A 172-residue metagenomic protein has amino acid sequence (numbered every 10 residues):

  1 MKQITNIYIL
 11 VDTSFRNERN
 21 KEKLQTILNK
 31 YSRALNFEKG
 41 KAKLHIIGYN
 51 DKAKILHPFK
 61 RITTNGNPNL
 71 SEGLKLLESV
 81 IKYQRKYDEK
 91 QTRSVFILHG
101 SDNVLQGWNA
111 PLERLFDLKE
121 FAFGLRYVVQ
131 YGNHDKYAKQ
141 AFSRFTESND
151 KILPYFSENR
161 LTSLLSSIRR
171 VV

Functional and structural regions predicted by a protein language model:
K2-H57, L77-V80, R93-G100: Von Willebrand factor
E18, E38, N50-K82, K86 (+3 more regions): Short, charged loop segments at secondary-structure junctions
I27-K30, E72-V80, A110-P111, S163 (+1 more regions): Well-ordered alpha-helical segments embedded in enzymatic catalytic cores
L35-E38, D88-E89, F116-G124: Arginine/glycine-rich "motif VI" loop of SF2 helicases in the C-terminal RecA-like domain
I46, R126-V128, D150-P154: Conserved beta-strand scaffold positions in the cores of enzyme catalytic domains, especially in NTP/NDP-utilizing
K60, R114, N133-V172: Von Willebrand factor A/integrin I-like adhesion domains
N65, Q91-T92: A contiguous binding-surface segment within folded domains or other stable secondary-structure elements
N65-N67, N103-S148: VWA/integrin I-like adhesion module and closely mimicked acidic/polar interface patches used
